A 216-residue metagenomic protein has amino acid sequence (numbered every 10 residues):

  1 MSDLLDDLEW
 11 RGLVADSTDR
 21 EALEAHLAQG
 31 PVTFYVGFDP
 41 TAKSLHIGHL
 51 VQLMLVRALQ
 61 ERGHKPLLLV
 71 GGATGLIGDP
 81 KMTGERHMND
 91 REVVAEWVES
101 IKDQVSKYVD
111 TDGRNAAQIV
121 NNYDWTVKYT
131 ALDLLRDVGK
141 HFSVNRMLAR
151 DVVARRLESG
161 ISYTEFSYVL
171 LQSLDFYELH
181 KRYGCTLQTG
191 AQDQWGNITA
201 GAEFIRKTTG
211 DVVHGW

Functional and structural regions predicted by a protein language model:
M1-W216: NTP-dependent nucleotidyl-transfer catalytic core
